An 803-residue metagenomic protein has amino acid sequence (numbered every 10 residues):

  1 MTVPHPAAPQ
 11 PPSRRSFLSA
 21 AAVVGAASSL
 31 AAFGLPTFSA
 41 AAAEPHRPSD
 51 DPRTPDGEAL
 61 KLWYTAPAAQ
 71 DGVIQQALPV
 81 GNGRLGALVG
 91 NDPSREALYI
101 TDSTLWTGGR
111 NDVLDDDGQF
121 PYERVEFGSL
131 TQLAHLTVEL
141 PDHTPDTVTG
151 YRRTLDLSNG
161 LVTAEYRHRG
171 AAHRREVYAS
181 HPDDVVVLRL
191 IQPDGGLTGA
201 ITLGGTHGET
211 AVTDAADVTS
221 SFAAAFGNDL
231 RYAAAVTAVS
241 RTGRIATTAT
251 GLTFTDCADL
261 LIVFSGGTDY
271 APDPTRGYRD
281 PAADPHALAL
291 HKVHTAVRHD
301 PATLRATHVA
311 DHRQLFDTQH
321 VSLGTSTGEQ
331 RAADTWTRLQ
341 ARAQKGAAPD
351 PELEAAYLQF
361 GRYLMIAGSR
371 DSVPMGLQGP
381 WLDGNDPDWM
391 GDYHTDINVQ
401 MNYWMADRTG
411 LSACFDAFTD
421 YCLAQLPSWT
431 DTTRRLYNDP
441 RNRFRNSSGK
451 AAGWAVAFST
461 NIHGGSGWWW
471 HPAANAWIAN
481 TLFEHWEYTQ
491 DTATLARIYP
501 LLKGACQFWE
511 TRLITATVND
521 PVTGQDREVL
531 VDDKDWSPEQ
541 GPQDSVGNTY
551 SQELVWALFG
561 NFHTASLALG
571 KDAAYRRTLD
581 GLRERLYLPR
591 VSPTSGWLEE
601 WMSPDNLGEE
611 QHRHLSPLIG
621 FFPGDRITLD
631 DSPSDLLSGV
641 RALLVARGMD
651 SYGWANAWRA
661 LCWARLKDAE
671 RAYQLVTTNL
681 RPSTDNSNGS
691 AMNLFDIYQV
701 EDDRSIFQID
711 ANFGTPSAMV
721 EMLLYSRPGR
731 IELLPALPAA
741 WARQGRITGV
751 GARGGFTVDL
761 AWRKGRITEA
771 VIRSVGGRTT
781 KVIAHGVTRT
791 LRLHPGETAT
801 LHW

Functional and structural regions predicted by a protein language model:
M1-P12, A26, F38: N-terminal secretory signal peptides
R14-V24, L30: N-terminal export leaders
L30-P45: C-terminal region of N-terminal signal peptides and the immediate post-cleavage residues of exported proteins
H46-S466, E484-W486, K503, Q552 (+7 more regions): Aromatic-residue-lined binding/catalytic grooves and analogous aromatic/hydrophobic interfacial grooves in multimeric
L364-I366, M401-A413, W477-D491, F508 (+5 more regions): Well-ordered alpha-helical scaffold segments within catalytic/enzyme domains
S372-P380, R497, I514-D532, K571-Y575 (+1 more regions): Short, glycine/acidic-rich hinge or "gate" loops at secondary-structure transitions that mediate conformational
E484-T489, A493-T494, A505-T515, Y575-G608 (+3 more regions): Non-catalytic carbohydrate-binding regions of carbohydrate-active enzymes
G504, F508-A565: Acidic/histidine-rich catalytic neighborhood
